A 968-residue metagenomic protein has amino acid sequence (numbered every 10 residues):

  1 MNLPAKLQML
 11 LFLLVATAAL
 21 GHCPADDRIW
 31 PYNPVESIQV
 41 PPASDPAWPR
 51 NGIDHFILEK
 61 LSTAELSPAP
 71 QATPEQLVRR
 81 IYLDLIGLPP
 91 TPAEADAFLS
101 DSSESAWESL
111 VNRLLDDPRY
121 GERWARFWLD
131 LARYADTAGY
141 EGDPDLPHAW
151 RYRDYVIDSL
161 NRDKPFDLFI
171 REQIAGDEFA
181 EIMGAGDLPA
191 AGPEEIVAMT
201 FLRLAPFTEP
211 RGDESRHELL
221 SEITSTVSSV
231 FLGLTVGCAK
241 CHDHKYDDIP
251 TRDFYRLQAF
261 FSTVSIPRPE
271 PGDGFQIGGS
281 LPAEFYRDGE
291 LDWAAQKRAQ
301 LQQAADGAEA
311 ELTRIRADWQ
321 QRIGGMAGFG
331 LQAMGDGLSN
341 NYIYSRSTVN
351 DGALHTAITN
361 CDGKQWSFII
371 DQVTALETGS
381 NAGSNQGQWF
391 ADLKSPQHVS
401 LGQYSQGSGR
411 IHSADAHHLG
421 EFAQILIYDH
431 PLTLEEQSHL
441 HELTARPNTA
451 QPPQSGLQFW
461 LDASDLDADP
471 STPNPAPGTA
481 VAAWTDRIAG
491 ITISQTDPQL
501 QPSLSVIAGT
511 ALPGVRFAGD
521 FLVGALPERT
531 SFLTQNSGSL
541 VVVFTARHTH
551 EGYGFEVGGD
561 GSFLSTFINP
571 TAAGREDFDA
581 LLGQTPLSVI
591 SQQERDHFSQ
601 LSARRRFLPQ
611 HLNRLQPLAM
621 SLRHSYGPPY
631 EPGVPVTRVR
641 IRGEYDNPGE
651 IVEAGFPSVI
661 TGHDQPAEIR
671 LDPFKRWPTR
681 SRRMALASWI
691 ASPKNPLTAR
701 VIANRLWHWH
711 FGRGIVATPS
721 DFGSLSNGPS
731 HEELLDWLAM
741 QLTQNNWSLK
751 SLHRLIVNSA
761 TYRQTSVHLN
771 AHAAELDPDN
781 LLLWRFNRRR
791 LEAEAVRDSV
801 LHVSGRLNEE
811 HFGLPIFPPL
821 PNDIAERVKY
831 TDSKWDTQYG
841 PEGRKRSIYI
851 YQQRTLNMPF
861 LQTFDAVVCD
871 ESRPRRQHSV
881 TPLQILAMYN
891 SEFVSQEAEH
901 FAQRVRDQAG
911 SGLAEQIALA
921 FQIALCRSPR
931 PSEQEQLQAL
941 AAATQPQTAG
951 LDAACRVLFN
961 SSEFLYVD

Functional and structural regions predicted by a protein language model:
D45-R79, D84, P89-R119, Y134-D187 (+8 more regions): Primarily short, surface-exposed interaction patches in extracytoplasmic proteins
E172, Q320, G324-A327, A445 (+2 more regions): Extracellular carbohydrate-recognition regions
E178-F179, M183-A299, L861, R873: Sequence context surrounding c-type heme c attachment/ligation sites in exported
I182-E195, Q321, G328-S339, D351-A353 (+5 more regions): Extracellular glycan-recognition modules
D248-R252, A304-R314, E421-F459, A468-P470 (+1 more regions): Extended recognition patches within non-cytosolic domains
G335-L338, Y344, F390-A423, D429-L432: Extracellular glycan-interaction patches encoded by glycine-rich segments
T359-D362, A463-L466, V543-T549: Solvent-exposed strand-to-loop "edge" motifs in beta-rich extracellular domains
I370-H398: Short, solvent-exposed beta-strand-to-loop segments that form ligand-recognition rims of beta-rich domains
